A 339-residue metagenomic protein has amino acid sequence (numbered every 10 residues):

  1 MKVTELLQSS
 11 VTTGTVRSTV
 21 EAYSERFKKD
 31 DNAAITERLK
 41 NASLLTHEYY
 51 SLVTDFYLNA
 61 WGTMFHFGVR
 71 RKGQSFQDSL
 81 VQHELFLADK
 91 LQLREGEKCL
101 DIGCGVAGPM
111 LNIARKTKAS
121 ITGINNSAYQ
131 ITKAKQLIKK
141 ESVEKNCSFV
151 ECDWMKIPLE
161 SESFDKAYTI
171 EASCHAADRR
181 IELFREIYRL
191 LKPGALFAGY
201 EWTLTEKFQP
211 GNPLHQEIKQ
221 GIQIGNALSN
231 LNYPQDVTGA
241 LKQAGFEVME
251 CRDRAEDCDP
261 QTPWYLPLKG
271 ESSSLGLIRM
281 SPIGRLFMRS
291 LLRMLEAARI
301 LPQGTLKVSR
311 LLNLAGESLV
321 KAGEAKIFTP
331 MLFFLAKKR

Functional and structural regions predicted by a protein language model:
M1-F56: N-terminal auxiliary segments of SAM/dcSAM-dependent transferases
T63-M64, V69, Q74-E97: Conserved alpha-helix/loop element of class I SAM-dependent methyltransferases that forms part of the SAM/SAH-binding
K98-L100, A107-K156: Class I SAM-dependent methyltransferase SAM/SAH-binding core
M155-A167: A short acidic, Gly/Pro-enriched loop at the edge of an enzyme's catalytic core that lines a small-molecule cofactor
K166-R179: A short SAM/SAH-binding and catalytic strip from SAM-dependent methyltransferases
I181-L196: A short glycine-rich, Lys/Arg-flanked "PGG" loop and its adjoining helix->strand segment in the class I
G199-E201: Acidic carboxylate diad motif detector
T203, P210-F328, K337-R339: Substrate-binding/catalytic lobe of Class I Rossmann-like enzymes that use SAM or dcSAM, i.e., the mid-to-C-terminal
